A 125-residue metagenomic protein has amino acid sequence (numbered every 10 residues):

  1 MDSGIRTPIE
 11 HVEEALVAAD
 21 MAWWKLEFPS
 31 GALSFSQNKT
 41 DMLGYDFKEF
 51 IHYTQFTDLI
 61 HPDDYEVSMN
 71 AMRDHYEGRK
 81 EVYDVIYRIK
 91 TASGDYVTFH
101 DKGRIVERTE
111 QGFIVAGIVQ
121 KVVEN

Functional and structural regions predicted by a protein language model:
M1, Q111-E124: PAS-family sensory domains
M1-T7, Y65-M69: Short, positively charged
G4-T57, H100-K102, I114: PAS-family sensory domain signal
E27, H61, Q120-E124: Conserved acidic
T40-A116: PAS-family sensory domains
